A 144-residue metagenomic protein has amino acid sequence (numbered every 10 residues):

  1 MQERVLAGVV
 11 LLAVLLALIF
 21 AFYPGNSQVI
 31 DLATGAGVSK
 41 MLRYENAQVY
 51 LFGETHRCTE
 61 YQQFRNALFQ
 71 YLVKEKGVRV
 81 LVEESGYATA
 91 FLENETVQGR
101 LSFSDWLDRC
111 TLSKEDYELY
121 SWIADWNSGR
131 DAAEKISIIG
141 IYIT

Functional and structural regions predicted by a protein language model:
V5-V9, L18-T144: Structured catalytic-domain cores with a bias toward divalent-metal coordination
